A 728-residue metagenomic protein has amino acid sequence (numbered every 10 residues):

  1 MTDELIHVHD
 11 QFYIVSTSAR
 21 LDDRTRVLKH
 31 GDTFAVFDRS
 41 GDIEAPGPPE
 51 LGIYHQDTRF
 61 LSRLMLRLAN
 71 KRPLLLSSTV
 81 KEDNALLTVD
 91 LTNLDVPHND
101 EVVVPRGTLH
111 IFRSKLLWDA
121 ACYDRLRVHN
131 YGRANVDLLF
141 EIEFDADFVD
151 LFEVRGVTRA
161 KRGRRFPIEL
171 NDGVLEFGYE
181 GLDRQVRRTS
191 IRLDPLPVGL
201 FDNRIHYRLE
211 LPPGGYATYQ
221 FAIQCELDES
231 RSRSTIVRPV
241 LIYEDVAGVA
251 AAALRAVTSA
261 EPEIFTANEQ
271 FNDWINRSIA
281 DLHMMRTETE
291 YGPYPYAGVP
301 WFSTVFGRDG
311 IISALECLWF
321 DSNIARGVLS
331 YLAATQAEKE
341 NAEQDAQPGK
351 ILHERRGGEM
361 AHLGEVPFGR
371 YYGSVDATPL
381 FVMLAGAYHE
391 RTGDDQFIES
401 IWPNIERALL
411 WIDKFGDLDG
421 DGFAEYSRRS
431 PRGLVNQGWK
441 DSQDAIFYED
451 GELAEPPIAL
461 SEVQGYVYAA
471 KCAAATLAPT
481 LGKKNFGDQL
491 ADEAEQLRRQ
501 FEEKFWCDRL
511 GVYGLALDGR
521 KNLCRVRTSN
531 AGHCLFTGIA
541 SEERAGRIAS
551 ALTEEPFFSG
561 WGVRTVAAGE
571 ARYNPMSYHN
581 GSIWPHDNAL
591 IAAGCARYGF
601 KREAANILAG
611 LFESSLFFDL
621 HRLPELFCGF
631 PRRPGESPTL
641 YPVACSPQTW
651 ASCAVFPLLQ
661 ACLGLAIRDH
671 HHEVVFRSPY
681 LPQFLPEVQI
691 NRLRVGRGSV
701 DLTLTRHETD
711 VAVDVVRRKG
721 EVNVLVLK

Functional and structural regions predicted by a protein language model:
M1-I279, H283-M284, E288-P293, G298-T304 (+8 more regions): Terminal accessory carbohydrate-recognition/targeting modules of carbohydrate-active enzymes
T88-L94, V103, A260-V305, S330-Y372 (+8 more regions): Extended glycan-interaction surfaces of carbohydrate-active proteins
H129-A134, A459, A474, L481 (+1 more regions): A generic structural motif
F166, F177, A385, V467 (+3 more regions): The core hydrophobic/aromatic register in alpha-helical repeat solenoids, strongest for pentatricopeptide repeats
Y219-Q220, A280, P379, M383 (+2 more regions): Generic structural signal for well-ordered, non-membrane alpha-helices
S234-V249, D273-R277, D321-T335, D395-D413 (+5 more regions): Extended, well-ordered alpha-helical scaffold segments
L282, R286-E290, A314, Q336 (+3 more regions): Structural motif corresponding to the C-terminal cap of alpha-helices
S303-V435, S461-Q464, Y468, A491 (+5 more regions): Aromatic-rich carbohydrate-recognition surfaces in CAZymes
